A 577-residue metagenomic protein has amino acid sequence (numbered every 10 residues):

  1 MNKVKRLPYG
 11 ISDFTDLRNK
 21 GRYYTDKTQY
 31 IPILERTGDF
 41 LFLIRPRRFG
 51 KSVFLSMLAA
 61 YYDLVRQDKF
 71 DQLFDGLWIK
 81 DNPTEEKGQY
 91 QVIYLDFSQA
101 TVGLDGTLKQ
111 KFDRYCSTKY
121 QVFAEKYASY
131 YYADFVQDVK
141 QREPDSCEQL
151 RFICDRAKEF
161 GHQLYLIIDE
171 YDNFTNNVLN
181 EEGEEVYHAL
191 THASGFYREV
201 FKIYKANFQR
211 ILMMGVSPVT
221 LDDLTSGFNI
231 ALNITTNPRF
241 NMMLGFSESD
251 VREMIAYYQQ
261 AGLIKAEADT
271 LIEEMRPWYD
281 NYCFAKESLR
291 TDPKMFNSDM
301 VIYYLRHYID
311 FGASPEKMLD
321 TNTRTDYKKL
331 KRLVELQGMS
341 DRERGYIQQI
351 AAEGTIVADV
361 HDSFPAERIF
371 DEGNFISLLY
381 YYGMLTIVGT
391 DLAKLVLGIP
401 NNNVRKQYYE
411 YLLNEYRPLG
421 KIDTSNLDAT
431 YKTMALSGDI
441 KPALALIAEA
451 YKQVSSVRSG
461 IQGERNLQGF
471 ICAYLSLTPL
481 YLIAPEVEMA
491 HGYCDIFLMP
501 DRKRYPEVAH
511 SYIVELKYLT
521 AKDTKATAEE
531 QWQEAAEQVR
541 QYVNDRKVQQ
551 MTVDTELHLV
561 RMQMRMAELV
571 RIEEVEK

Functional and structural regions predicted by a protein language model:
M1-R66, D71-I79: Walker A/P-loop-proximal flanking segment of P-loop NTPase domains
G10, D26, D63-F123: P-loop NTPase motor core
F152-E159, V186-I211: Substrate-engagement module of ASCE P-loop NTPases
F160-L190: Conserved P-loop NTPase "ATPase switch" module shared by AAA+ and STAND
Y165-D169, G195, Q209-V216: Structural recognition of the conserved hydrophobic beta-strand(s) that form the central parallel beta-sheet of P-loop
T220-G227, I234-R306: Amphipathic alpha-helical segments of the small helical/lid subdomains adjacent to P-loop NTPase cores
A231, K294-E534, V543, I572-K577: Extended alpha-helical interface modules used as scaffolds for assembling large macromolecular complexes
A528-I572: Nucleic-acid nuclease catalytic cores
